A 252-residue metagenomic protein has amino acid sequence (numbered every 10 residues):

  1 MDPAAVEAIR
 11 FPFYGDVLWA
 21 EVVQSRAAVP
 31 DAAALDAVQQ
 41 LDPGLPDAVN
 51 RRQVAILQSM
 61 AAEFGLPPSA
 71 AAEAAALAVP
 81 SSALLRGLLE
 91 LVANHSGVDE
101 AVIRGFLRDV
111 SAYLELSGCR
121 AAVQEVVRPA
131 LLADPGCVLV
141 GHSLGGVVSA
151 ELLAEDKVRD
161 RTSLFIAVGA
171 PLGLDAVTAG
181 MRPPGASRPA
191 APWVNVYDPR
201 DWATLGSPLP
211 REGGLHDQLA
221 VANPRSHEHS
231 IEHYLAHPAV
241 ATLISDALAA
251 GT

Functional and structural regions predicted by a protein language model:
M1-G15, W19-Q24, A70-V140, L144-T252: Lipid deacylating catalytic domains
I9-G65: N-terminal accessory alpha/beta regions
